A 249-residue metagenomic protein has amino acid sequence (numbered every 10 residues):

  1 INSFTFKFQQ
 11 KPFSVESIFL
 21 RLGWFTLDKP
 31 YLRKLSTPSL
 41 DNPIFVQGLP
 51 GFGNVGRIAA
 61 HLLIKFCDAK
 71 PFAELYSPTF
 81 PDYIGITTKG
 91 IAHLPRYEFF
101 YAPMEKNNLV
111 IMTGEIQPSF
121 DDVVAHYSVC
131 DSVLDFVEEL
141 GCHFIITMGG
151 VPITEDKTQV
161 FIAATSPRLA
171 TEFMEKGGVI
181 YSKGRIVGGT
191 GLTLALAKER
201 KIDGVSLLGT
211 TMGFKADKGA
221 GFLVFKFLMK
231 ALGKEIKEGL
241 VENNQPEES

Functional and structural regions predicted by a protein language model:
F8-P12, S17: Cationic, low-complexity basic patches in intrinsically disordered or flexible, solvent-exposed regions
W24-I116: N-terminal short beta-loop-beta anion/metal-coordinating cradle
P50, I58-H61, G213-S249: Long, Lys/Arg- and hydrophobic-enriched amphipathic alpha-helices
A73, V110-M112, F144-I146, D203-L208: Hydrophobic/aromatic beta-strand patches that form the interior of the parallel beta-sheet core in alpha/beta enzyme
F120-R168: Internal, conserved structured core segments that host functional sites
D131-I145, K198-D203, K230-I236: Secondary-structure boundary elements
I153-A231: Catalytic cores of processing enzymes, dominated by hydrolases/peptidases, characterized by acidic/His-rich
